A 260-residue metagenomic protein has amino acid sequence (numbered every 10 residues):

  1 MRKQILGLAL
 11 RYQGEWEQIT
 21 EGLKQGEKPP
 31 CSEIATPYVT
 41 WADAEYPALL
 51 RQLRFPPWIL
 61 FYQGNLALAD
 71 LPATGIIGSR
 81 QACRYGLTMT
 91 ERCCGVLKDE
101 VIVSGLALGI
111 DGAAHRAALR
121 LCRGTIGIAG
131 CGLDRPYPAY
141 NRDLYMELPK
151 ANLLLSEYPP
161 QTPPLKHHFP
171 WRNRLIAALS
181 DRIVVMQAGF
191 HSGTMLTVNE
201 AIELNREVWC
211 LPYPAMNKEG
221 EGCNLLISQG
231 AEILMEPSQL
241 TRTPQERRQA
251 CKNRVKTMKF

Functional and structural regions predicted by a protein language model:
M1-E45, C210: Short, small/acidic-rich helices and loops at N termini and domain boundaries of DNA replication/processing enzymes
T36, W41-F260: Glycine-biased, small-residue-rich flexible motifs in mid-sequence functional cores and linkers
